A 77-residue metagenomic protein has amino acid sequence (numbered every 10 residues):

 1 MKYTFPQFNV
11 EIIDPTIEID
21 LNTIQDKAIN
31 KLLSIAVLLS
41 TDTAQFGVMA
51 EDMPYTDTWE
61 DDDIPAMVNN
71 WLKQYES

Functional and structural regions predicted by a protein language model:
M1-L32, A36-S77: Viral virion structural and adsorption modules
